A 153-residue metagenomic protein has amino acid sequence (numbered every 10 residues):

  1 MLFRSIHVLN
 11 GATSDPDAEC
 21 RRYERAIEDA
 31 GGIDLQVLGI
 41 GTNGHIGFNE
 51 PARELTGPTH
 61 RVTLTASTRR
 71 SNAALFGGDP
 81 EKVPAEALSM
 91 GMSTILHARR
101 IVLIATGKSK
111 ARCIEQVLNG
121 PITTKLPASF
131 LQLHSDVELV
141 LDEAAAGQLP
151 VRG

Functional and structural regions predicted by a protein language model:
M1-G153: Conserved phosphate- and dinucleotide-binding cores of soluble alpha/beta proteins, encompassing both enzyme active
